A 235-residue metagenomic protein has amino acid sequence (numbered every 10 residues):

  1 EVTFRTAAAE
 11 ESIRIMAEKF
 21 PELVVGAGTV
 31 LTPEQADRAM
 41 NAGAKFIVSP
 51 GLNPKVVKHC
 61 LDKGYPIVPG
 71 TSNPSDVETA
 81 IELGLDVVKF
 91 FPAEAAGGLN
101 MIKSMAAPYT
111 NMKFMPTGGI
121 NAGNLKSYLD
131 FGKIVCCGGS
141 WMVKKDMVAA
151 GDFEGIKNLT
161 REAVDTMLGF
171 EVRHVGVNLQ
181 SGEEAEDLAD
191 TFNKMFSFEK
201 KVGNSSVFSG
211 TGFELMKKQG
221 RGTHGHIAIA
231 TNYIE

Functional and structural regions predicted by a protein language model:
E1-F20, V143-V148: Glycine-rich, proline-tolerant flexible connector loops at the mouths of alpha/beta enzymes
E1-T6, L23-L31, A44-L52, P66-V77 (+2 more regions): Catalytic beta/alpha-barrel core
R5, G176-M216, E235: Core segments of cupin and vicinal oxygen chelate
E11, T32-A42, S75-L83, A106-A107 (+1 more regions): Catalytic cores of alpha/beta
K19-L23, M40-I47, D62-V68, E82-V87 (+2 more regions): Glycine-enriched alpha-helix->loop->beta-strand junction motifs that scaffold or abut catalytic
P50-V56, K89-L99, K133-I156: Glycine-rich phosphate-binding active-site loops on the catalytic face of alpha/beta enzymes
C60-Y65, D146-L168: C-terminal helical cap(s) of enzyme catalytic domains, especially alpha/beta-barrels
V164-A189, G220-I229: N-terminal beta-strand motif that seeds the catalytic metal site of vicinal oxygen chelate
